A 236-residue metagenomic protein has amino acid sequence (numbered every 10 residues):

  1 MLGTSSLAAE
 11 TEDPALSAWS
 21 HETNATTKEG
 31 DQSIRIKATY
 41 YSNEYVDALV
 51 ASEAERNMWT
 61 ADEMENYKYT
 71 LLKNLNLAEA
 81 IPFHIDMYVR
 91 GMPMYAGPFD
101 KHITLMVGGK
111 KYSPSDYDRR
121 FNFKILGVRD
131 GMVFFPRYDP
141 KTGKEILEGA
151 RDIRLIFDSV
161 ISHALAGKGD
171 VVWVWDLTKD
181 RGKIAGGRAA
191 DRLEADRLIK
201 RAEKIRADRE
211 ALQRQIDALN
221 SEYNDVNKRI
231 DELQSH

Functional and structural regions predicted by a protein language model:
M1-L7: C-terminal segment of classical bacterial N-terminal signal peptides
A8-H236: Conserved functional micro-motifs across diverse proteins
